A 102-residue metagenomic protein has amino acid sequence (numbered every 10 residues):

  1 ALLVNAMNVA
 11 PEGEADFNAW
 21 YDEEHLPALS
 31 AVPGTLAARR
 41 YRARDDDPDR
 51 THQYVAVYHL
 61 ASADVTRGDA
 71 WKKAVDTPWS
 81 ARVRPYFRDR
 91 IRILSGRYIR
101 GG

Functional and structural regions predicted by a protein language model:
A1-G102: Macromolecular interaction modules
